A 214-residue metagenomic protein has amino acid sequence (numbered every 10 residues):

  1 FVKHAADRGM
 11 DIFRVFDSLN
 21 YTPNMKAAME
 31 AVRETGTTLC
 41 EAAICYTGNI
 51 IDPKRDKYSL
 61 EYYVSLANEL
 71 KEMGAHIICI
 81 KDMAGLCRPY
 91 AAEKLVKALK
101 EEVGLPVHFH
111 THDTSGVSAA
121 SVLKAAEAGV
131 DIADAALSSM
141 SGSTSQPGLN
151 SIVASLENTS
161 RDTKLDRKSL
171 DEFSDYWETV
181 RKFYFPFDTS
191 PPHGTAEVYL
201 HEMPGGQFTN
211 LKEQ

Functional and structural regions predicted by a protein language model:
F1-R14, S18-Q214: Catalytic cores and adjacent flexible loops of soluble metabolic enzymes that perform enolate/carbanion chemistry on
